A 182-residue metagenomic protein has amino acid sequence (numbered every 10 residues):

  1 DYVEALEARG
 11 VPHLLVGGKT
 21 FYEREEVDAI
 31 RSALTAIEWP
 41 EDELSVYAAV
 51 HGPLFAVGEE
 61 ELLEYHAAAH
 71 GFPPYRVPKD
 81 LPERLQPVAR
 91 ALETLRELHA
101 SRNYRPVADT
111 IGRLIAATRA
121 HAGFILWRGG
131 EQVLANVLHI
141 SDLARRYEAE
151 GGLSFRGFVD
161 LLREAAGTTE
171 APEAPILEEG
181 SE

Functional and structural regions predicted by a protein language model:
D1-F55, E59-L63, P74-K79, E83 (+3 more regions): Conserved motor-region signature of P-loop NTPase helicases/translocases
A67-H70: Amphipathic, charged-and-aliphatic alpha-helical interface segments that function as noncatalytic docking
